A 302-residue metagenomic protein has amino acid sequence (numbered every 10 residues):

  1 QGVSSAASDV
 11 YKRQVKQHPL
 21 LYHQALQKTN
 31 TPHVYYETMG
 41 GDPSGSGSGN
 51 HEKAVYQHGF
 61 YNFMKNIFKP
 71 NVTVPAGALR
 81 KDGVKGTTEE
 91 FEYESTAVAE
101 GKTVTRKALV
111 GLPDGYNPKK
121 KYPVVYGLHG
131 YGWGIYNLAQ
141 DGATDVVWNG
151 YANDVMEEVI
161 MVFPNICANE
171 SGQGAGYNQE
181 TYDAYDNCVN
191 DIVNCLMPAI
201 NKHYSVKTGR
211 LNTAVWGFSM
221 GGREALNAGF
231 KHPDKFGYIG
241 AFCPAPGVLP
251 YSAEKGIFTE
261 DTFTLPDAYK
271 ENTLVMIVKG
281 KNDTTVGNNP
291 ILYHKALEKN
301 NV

Functional and structural regions predicted by a protein language model:
Q1, S5-V302: Non-catalytic cap/lid and distal C-terminal segments of serine-dependent acyl enzymes
